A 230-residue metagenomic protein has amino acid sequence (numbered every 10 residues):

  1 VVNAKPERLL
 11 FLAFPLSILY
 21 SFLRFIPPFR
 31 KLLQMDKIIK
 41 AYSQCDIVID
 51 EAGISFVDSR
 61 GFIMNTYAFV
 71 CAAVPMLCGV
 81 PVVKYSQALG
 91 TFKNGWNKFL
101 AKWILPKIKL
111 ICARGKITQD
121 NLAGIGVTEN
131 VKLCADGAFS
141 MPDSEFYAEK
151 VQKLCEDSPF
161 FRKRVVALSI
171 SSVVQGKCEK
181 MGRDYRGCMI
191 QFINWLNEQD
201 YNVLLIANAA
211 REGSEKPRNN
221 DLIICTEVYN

Functional and structural regions predicted by a protein language model:
V1-N230: Active-site anion-handling motifs in enzyme catalytic cores
